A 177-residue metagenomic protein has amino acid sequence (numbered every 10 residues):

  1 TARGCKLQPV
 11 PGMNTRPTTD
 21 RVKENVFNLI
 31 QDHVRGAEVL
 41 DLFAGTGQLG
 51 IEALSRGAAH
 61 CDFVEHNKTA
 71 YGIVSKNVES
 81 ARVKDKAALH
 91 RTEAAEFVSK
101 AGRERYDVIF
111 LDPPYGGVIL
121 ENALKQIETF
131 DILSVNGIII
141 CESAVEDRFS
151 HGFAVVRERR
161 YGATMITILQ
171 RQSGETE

Functional and structural regions predicted by a protein language model:
T1-E177: Class I S-adenosyl-L-methionine-dependent methyltransferase catalytic core
